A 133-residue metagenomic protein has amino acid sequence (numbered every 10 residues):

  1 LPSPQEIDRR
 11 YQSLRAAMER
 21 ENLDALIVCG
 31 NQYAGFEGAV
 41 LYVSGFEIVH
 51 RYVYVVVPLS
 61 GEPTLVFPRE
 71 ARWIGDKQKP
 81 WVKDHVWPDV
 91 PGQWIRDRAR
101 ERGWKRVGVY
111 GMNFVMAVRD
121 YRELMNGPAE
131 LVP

Functional and structural regions predicted by a protein language model:
L1-D97: N-terminal accessory/capping or targeting/presequence segment of soluble
Q5-Y11, E19, E62, D89-P133: Flexible, acidic/His-enriched mid-domain "rim/lid" segments that flank
